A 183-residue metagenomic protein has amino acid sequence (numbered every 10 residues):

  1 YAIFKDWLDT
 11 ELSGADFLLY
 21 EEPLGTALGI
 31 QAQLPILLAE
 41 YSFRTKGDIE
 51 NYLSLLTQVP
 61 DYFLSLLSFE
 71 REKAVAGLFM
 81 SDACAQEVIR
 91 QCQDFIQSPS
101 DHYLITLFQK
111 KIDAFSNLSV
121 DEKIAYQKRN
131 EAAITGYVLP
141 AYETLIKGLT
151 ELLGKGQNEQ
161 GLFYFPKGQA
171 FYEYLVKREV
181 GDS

Functional and structural regions predicted by a protein language model:
Y1-S183: N-terminal maturation segment of proteins
